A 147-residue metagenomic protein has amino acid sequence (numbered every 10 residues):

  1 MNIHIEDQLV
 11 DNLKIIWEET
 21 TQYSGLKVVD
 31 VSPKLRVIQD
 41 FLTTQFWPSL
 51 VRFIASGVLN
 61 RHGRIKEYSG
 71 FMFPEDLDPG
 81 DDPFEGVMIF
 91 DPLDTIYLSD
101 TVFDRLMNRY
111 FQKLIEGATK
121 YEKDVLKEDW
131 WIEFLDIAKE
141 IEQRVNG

Functional and structural regions predicted by a protein language model:
N2-Y68: Negatively charged, low-complexity tracts enriched in Asp/Glu with abundant Ser/Thr
V10, K14, D104-F111, I115 (+2 more regions): Residue-level detector of alpha-helical secondary structure
L13, T43, G80, L126-K127: Acidic, low-complexity intrinsically disordered regions
I16, D40-F41, F53, L106 (+2 more regions): Residues that form generic nucleotide/phosphate-binding pockets
T21, V51, E75-L77, F134-L135: Short, isolated positions within intrinsically disordered regulatory regions of eukaryotic proteins
L50, H62, K66-E67, I115-E122 (+1 more regions): Residue-level signal for secondary-structure boundary elements
E67-V125: Amphipathic protein-protein interaction modules
K123-G147: Short, Lys/Arg-rich amphipathic alpha-helical interaction segments that bind nucleic acids or acidic protein surfaces
